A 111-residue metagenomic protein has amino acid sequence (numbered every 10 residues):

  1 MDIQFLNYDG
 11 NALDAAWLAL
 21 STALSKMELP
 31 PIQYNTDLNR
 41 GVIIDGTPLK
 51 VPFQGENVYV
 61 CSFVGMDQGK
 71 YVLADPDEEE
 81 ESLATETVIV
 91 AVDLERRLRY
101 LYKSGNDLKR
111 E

Functional and structural regions predicted by a protein language model:
M1-E111: Polyanion-binding surfaces on beta-sheet-dominated domains and ring/shell assemblies
